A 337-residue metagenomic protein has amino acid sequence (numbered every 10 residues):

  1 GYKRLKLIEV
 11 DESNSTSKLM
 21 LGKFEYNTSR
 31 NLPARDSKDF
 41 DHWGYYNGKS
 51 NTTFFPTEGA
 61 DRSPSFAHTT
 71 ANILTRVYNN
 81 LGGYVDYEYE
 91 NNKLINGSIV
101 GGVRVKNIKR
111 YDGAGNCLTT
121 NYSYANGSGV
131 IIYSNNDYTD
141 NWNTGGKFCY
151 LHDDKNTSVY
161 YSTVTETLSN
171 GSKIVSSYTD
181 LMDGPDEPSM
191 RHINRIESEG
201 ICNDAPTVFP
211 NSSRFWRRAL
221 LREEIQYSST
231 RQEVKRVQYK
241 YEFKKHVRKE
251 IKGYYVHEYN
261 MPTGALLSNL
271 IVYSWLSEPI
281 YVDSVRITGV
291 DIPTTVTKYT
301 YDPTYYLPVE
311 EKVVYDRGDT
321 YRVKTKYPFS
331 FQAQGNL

Functional and structural regions predicted by a protein language model:
G1-L337: Non-catalytic interaction/targeting regions
